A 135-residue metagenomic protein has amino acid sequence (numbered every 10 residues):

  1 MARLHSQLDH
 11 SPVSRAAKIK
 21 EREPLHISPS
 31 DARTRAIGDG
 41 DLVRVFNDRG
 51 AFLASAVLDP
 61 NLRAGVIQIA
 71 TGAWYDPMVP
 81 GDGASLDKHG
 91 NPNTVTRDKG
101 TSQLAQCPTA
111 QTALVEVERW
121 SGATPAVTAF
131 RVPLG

Functional and structural regions predicted by a protein language model:
M1: Active-site beta-strand/loop architecture of penicillin-binding DD-peptidases
H5, H10-G135: Long, contiguous, secondary-structure-rich segments that constitute the structural scaffold of globular domains
